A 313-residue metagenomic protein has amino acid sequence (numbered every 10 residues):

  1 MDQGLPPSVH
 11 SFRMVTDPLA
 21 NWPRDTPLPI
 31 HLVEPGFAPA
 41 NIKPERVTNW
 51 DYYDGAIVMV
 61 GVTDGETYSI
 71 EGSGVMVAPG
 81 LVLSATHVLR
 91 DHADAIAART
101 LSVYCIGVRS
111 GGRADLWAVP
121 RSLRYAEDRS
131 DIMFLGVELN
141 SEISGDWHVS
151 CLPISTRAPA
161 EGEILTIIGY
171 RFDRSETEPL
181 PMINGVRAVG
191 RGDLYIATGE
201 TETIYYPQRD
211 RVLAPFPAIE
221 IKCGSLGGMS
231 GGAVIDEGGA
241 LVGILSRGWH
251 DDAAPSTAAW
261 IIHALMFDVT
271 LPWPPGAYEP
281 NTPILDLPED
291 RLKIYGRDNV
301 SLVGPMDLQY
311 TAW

Functional and structural regions predicted by a protein language model:
M1-P44: N-terminal targeting leaders that route proteins to membranes or the secretory/organellar pathways
V33-G55, V62-S69, I96-A160: Conserved catalytic-core segment of clan PA serine endopeptidases
D54-T67, E142-S150, P181-Y278: Active-site region of chymotrypsin-like
I57-P79, A85: A conserved glycine-rich beta-strand in the N-terminal activation segment of trypsin-fold
S73, A78-P79, A158-G162, S230-G231: Short, flexible surface segments
G74-M76, P120, T201, V234: Conserved hydrophobic positions within beta-strands
P153-G192: Short glycine/Trp-rich loop-beta-loop segment that forms part of the substrate-binding cleft
F267-W313: PDZ/PDZ-like groove recognition
